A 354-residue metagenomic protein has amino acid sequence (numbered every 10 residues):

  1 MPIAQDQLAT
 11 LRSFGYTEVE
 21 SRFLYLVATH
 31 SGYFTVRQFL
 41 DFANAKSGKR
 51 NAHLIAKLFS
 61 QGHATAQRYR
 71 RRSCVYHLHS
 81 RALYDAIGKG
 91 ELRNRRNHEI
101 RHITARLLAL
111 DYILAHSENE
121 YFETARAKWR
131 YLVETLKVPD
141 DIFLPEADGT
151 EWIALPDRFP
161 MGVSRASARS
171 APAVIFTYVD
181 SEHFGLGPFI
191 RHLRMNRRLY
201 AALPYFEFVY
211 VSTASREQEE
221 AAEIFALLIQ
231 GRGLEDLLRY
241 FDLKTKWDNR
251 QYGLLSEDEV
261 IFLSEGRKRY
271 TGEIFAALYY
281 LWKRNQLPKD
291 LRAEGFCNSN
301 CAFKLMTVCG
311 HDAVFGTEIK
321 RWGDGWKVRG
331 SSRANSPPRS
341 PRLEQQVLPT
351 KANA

Functional and structural regions predicted by a protein language model:
M1-I87: Basic, Lys/Arg-rich alpha-helical nucleic-acid-recognition elements, primarily the DNA-binding modules of transcription
V27, A43, I55-F59, Y112-E120 (+2 more regions): Hydrophobic, Leu/Ile/Phe/Ala-enriched alpha-helical segments that form helix-helix packing faces
Y33-T35, D85-R93, R169-T177, F206-E207: Glycine-rich, often proline-containing surface loops adjacent to acidic residues and nearby aromatics that form
H63, E91-L92, K128-P145, M195-L203 (+1 more regions): Short flexible/disordered coil segments
H77, E123-A125, F208-V211: A structural signal for short, well-ordered beta-strand segments and their strand-loop junctions that often border
S80-L107: Short, amphipathic alpha-helical interaction segments positioned at domain boundaries
N97-P188: Exposed, interaction-prone assembly regions rather than primary DNA-binding/catalytic cores
S170-A354: C-terminal regulatory/effector modules of DNA-binding transcriptional regulators
